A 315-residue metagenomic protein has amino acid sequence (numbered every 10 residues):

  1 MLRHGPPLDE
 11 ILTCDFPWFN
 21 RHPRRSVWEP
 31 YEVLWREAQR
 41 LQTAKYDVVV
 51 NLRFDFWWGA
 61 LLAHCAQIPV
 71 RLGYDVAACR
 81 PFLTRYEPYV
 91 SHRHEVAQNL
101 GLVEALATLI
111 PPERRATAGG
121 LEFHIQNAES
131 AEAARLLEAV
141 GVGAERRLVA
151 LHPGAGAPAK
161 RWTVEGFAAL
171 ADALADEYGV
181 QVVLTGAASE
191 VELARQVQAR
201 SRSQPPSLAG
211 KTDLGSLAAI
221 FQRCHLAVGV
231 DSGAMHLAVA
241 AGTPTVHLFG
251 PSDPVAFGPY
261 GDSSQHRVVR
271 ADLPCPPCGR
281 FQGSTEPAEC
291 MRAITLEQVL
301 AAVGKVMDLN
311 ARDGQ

Functional and structural regions predicted by a protein language model:
M1-Q315: Catalytic machinery of carbohydrate-active enzymes, primarily nucleotide-sugar-dependent glycosyltransferases
